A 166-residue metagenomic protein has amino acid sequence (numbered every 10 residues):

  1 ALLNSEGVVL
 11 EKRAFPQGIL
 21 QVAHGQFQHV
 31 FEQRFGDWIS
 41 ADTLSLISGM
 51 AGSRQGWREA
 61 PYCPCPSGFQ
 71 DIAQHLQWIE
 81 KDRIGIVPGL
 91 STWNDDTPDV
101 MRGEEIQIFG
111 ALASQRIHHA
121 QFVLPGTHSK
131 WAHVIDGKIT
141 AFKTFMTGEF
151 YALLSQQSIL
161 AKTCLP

Functional and structural regions predicted by a protein language model:
A1, A51-S53, L124-K130: Gly/Ser/Thr-rich loops at beta-strand to alpha-helix junctions that form or flank small-molecule/cofactor-binding
A1-Q26: Short glycine-rich, Thr/Ser-proximal phosphate-binding strand/loop in the N-terminal lobe of ATP-dependent enzymes
L3-V8, E80, H133-K138: Short acidic-glycine loop/turn motifs at beta-strand connectors
E6-V8, G36-A41, A113-A120: Secondary-structure boundary elements
V8-V9, C63-C65, A141: Glycine-rich, phosphate-binding/catalytic loops in enzymes
V22-A23, S91-P166: Glycine-rich phosphate-binding loop plus the immediately following alpha-helix
A23-A41: Conserved active-site "lid/cap" helical segment
W38-M101: Short beta-strand-loop/turn "lid" adjacent to the catalytic site in phosphate-handling enzymes
